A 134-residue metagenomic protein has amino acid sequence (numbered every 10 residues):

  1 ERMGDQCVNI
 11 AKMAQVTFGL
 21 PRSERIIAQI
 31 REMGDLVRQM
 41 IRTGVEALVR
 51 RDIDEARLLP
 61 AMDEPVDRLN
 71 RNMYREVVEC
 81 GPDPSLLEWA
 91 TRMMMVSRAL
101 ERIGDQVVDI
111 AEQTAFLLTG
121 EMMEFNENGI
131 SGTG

Functional and structural regions predicted by a protein language model:
E1-G134: Cytosolic, long alpha-helical scaffolding segments
